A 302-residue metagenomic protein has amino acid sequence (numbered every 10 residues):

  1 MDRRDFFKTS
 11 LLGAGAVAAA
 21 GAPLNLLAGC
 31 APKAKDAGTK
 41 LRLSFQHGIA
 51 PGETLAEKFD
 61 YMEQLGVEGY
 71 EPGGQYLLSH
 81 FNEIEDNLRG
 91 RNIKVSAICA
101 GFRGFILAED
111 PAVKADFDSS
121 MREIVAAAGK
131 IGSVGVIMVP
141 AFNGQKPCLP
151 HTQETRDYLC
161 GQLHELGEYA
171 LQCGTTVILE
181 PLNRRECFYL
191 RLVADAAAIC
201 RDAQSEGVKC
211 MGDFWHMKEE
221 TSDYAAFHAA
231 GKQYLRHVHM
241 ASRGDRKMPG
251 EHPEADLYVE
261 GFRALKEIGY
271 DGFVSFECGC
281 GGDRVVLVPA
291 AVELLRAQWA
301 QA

Functional and structural regions predicted by a protein language model:
D2-S44, T54-E63, G132-V134, L190-G212 (+1 more regions): Histidine-acidic metal/acid-base catalytic patches
S10-P23, K33-G38, L107, P111-K209 (+1 more regions): Active-site acidic/histidine proton-transfer and metal-coordination neighborhood in alpha/beta enzyme cores
Q46-A50, G73-Q75, A100-R103, A141 (+4 more regions): Active-site beta-loop-alpha junctions enriched in small/polar residues
Y61-S79, C99-G104: N-terminal substrate-binding region of glycoside hydrolase catalytic domains
P72-R89, N143-P147: Glycine-rich, proline-tolerant flexible connector loops at the mouths of alpha/beta enzymes
S79-R91, S120-I131, G161-E168, D223-A230 (+1 more regions): Short amphipathic alpha-helices and their capping/turn segments at secondary-structure boundaries
